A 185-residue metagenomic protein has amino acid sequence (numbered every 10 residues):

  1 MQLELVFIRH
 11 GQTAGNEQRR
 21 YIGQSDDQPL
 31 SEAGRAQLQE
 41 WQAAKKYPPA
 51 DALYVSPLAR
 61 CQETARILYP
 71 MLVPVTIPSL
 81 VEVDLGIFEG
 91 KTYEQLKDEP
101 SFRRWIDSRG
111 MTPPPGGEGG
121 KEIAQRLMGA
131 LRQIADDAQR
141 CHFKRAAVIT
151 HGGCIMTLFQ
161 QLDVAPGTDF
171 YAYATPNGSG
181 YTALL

Functional and structural regions predicted by a protein language model:
Q2-L3, I8-L72: Active-site-proximal alpha-helix that buttresses catalytic centers in soluble enzyme cores
L5, H142-G152: Generic beta-sheet signal
T13, C154-I155: Short active-site segment of divalent metal-dependent hydrolases/proteases that encodes the spacing between
K46-P49, I134-K144: Glycine-rich phosphate-binding loop signature in dinucleotide/nucleotide-binding domains
V55-S56, Q125, I149-T150: Short beta-strand scaffold positions
I67, T157-Q161: Active-site signature of alpha/beta-hydrolase-fold catalytic machinery across serine- and Asp/Cys-nucleophile hydrolases
L68-R126: Phosphate-handling substructures
A165-L185: Domain-level recognition of soluble alpha/beta enzyme cores, biased toward histidine phosphatases/phosphomutases
